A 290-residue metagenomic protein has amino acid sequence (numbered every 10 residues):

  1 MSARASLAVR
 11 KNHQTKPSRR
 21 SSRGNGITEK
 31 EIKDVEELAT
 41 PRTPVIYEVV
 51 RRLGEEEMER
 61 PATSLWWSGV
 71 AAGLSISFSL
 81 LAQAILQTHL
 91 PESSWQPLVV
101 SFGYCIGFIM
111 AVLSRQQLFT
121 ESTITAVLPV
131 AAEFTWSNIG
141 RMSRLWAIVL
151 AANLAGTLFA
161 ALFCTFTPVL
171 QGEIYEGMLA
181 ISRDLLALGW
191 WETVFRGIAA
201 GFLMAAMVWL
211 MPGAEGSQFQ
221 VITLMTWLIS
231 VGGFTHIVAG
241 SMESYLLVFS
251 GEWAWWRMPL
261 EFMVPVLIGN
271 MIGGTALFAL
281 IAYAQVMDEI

Functional and structural regions predicted by a protein language model:
A3-I290: Alpha-helical transmembrane segments and their helix-helix packing motifs
